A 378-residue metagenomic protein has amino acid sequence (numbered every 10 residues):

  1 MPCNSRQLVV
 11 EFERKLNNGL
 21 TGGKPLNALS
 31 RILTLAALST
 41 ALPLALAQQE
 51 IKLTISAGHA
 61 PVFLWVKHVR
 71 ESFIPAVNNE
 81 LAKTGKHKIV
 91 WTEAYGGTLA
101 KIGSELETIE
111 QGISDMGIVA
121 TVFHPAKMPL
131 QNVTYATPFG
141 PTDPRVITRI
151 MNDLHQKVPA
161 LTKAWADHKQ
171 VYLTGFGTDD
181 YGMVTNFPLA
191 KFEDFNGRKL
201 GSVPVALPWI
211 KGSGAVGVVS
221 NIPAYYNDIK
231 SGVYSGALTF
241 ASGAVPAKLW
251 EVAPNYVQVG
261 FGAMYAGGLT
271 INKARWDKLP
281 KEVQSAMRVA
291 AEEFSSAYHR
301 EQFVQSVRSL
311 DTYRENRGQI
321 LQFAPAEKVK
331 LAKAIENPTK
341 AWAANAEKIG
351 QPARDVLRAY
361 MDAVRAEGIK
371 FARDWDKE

Functional and structural regions predicted by a protein language model:
L16-T34: Bacterial N-terminal signal peptides that target proteins for export
K24, L42-A47: Sec/Tat signal peptide C-region and signal peptidase I cleavage site
T34-P43: Bacterial N-terminal signal peptides
Q48-V146, L161-E378: N-terminal secretory/targeting leader peptides
I147-L161: Signature of the catalytic double-stranded beta-helix
